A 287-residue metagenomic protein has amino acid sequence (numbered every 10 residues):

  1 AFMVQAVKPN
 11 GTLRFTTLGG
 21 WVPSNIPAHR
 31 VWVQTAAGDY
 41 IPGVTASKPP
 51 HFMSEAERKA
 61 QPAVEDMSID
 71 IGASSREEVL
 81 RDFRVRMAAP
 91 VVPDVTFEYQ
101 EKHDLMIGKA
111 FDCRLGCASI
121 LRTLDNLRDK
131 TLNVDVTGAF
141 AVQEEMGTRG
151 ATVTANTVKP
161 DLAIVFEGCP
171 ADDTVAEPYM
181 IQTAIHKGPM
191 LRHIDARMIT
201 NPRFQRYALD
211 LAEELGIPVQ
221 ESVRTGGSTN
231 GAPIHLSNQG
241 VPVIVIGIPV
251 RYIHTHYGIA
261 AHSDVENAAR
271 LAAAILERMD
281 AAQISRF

Functional and structural regions predicted by a protein language model:
A1-F287: N-terminal hydrophobic/helix-forming segments and targeting peptides
